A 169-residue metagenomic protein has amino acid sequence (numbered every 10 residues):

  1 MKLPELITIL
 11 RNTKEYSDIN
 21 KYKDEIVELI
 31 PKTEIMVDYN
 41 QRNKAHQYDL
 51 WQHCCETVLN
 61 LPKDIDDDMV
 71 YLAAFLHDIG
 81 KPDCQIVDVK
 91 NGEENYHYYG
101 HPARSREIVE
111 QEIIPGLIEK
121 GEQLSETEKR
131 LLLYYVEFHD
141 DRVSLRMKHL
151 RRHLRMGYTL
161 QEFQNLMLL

Functional and structural regions predicted by a protein language model:
M1-Y96: Acidic/His-rich, divalent-metal-binding segments that scaffold phosphate/diphosphate chemistry
N60-L169: Divalent metal-dependent catalytic cores for phosphoryl transfer on phosphate-bearing substrates
